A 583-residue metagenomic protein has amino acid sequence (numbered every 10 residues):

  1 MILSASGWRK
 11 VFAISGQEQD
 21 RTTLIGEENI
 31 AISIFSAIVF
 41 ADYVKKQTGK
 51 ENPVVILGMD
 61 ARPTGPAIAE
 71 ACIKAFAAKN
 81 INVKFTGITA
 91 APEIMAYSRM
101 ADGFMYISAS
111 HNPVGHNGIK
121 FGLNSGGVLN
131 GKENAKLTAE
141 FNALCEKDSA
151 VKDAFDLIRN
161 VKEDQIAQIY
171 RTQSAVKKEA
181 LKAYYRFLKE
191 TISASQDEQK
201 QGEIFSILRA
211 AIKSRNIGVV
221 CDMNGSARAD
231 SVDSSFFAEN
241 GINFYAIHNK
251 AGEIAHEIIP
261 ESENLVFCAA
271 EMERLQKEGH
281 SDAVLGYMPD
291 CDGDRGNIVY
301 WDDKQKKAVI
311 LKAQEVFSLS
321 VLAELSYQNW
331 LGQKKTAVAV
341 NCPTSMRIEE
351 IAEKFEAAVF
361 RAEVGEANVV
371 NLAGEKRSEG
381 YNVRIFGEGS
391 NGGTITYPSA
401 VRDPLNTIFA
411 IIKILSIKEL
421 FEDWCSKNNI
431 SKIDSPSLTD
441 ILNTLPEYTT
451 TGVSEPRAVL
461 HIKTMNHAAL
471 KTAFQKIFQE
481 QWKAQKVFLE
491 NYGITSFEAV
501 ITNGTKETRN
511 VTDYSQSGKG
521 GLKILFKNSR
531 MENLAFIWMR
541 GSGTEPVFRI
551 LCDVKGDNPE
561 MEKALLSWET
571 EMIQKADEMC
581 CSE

Functional and structural regions predicted by a protein language model:
M1, V11, N117-R274, E278: Gly/Ser/Thr-enriched, mixed-charge loops and adjacent short helices that form phosphate/oxyanion-binding elements
M1-A31, F35: Cofactor-/ligand-binding subdomain signature composed of acidic, glycine-rich, tryptophan-containing flexible loops
S6, L57, I94, M105 (+11 more regions): Buried hydrophobic positions in well-ordered alpha/beta secondary-structure cores of metabolic enzymes
I34-V55, E198-R215: Glycine-rich phosphate/diphosphate-binding loops that line cofactor/substrate pockets in enzymes
G49-D60, G218-D222, T336-C342, R384: Short glycine-rich phosphate-binding loop at a beta-alpha junction
K50-H116, V232-I298: N-terminal small/polar loop signature for handling phosphorylated ligands or for N-terminal nucleophile
V114-G115, N124-N130, A139, A143-E146 (+1 more regions): Replace "Mg2+/Mn2+-dependent" with "divalent metal-dependent
L285, K307-V309, G332-G543, V547-L551 (+1 more regions): Phosphate-binding and adjacent anionic-ligand microenvironments
